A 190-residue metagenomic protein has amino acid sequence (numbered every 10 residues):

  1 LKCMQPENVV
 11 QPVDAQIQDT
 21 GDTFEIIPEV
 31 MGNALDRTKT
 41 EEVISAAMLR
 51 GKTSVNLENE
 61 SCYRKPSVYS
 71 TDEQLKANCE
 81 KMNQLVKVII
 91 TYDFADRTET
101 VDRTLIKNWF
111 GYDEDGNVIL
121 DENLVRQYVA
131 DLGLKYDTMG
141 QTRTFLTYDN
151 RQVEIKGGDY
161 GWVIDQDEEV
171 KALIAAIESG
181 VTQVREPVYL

Functional and structural regions predicted by a protein language model:
L1-L190: Surface-exposed, secretory/extracytoplasmic low-complexity segments enriched in Ser/Thr/Asn/Gly/Pro
